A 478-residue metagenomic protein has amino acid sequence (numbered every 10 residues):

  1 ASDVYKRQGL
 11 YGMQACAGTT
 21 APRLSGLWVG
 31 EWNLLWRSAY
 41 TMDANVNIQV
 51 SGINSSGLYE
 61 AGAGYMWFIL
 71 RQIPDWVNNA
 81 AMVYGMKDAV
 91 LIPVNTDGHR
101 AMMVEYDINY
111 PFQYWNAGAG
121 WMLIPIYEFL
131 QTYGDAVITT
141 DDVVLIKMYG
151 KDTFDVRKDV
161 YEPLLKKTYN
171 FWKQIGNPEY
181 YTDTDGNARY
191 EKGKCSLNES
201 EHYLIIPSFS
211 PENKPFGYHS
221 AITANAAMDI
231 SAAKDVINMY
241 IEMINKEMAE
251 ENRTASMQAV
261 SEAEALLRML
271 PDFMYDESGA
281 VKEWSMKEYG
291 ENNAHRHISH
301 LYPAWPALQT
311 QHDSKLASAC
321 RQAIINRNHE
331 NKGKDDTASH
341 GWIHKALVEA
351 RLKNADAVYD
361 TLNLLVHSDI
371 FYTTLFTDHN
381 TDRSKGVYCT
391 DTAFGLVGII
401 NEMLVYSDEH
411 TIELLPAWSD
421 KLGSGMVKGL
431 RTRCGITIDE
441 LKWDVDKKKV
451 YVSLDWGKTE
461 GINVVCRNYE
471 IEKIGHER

Functional and structural regions predicted by a protein language model:
A1-Y5: Short, small-residue-biased leader/transition segments that mark boundaries at the very start of proteins
K6-G12: Active-site-adjacent structural elements in enzyme catalytic domains
T19-I53: Long, K/E/R/D-enriched contiguous segments that form extended
T20-L34, N79-V83, N177-F209, E277-S285 (+3 more regions): Glycine- and aromatic-rich loop/turn segments at beta-sheet edges
S25-A39, D88-V160, K173-S261: The feature captures the catalytic groove of carbohydrate-active enzymes
M42-N45, N54-M82, M86-A89, R100-A101 (+6 more regions): Active-site core of glycosidic bond-cleaving carbohydrate-active enzymes
G217, I222, L414-G457: Surface beta-strand/loop "capping" patches
V445-R478: C-terminal beta-sandwich/jelly-roll accessory domains of carbohydrate-active enzymes
